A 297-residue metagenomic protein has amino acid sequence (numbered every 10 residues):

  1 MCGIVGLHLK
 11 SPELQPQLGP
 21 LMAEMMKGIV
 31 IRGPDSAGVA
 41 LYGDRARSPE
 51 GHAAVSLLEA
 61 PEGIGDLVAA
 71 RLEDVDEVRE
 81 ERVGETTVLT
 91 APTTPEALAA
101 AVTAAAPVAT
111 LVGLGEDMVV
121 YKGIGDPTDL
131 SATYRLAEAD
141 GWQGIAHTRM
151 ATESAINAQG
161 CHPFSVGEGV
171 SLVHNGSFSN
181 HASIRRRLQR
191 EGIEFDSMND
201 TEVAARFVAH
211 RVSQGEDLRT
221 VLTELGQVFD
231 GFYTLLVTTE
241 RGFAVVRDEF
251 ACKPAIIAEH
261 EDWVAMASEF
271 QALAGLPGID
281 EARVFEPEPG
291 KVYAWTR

Functional and structural regions predicted by a protein language model:
M1-R297: Conserved short alpha-helical segments that host acidic/polar catalytic motifs at enzyme active sites
